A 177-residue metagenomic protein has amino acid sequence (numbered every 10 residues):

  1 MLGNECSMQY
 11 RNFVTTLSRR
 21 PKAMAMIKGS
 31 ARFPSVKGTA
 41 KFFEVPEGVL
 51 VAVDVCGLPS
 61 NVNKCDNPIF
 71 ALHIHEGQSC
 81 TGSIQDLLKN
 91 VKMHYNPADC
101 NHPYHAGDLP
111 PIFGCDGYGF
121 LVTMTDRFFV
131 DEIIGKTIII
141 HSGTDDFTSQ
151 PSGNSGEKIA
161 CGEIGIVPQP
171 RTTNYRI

Functional and structural regions predicted by a protein language model:
M1-I177: N-terminal leader/targeting pre-sequences
